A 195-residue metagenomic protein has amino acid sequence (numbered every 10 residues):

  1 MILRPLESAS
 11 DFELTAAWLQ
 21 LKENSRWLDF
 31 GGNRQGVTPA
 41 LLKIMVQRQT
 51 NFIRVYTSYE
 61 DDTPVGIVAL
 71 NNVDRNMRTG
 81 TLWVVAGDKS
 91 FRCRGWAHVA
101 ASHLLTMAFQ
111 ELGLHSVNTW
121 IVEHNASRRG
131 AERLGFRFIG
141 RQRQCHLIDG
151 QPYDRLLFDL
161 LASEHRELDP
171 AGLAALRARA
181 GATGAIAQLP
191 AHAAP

Functional and structural regions predicted by a protein language model:
M1-L19, Y59-P195: Acyl-donor (CoA/ACP) binding surface of acyl/acetyltransferases
I2, L41-I44: Short secondary-structure capping/turn segments at boundaries of alpha-helices and beta-strands
S10, N33-V37, T57: Short coil/turn linker and secondary-structure boundary residues
E23-L42: Conserved GNAT-fold acetyl-CoA-binding loop/helix
E23-N24, N51, G113: Generic structural signal for secondary-structure transition and capping sites
N33-T38, V46-R48, A86-G87, A175: Juxtamembrane/interface motifs at transmembrane-helix termini
K43-T57, G66: A short helix-loop-beta-strand connector motif used in the catalytic cores of GNAT acetyltransferases and, in some
